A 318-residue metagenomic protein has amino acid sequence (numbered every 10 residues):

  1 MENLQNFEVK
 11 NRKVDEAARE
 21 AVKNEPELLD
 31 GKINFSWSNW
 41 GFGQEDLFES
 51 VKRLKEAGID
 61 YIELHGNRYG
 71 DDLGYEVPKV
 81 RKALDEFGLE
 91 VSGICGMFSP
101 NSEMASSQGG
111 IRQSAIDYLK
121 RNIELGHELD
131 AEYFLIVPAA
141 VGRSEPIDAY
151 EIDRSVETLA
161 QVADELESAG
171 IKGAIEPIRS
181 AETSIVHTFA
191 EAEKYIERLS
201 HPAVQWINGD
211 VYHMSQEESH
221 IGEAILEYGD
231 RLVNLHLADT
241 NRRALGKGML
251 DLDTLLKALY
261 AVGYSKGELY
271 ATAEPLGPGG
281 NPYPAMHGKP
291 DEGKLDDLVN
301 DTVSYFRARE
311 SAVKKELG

Functional and structural regions predicted by a protein language model:
M1-S36, Q44-G58, A190-Q205, M214-G318: Histidine-acidic metal/acid-base catalytic patches
E2-V9, K13-E27, D46-F48, E86 (+5 more regions): Active-site acidic/histidine proton-transfer and metal-coordination neighborhood in alpha/beta enzyme cores
I33-N39, I62-L64, V91-G96, F134-I136 (+4 more regions): Hydrophobic faces of well-ordered beta-strands that scaffold small-molecule active sites in alpha/beta enzyme cores
W40-L47, H65-K79, E103-M104, G142-S144 (+4 more regions): Acidic-and-aromatic substrate-binding clefts and catalytic sites of carbohydrate-active enzymes
L47-R68, N122, L129-D130: Catalytic domains of carbohydrate-active enzymes, especially glycoside hydrolases
L54, I62, L84, A115 (+7 more regions): Conserved, mostly hydrophobic/aromatic
L73-G88, L119-L129, V156-D164, H220-E227 (+1 more regions): Short amphipathic alpha-helices and their capping/turn segments at secondary-structure boundaries
